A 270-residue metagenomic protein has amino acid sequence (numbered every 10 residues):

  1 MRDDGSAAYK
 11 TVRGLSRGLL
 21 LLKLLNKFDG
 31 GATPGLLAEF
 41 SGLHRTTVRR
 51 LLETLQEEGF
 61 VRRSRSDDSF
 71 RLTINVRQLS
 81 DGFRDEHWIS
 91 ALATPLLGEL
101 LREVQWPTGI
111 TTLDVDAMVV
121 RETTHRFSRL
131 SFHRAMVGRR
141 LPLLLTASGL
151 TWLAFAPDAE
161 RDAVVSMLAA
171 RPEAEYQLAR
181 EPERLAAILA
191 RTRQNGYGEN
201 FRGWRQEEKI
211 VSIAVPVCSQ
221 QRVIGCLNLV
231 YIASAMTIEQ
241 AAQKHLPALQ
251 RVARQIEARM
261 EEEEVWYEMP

Functional and structural regions predicted by a protein language model:
M1-S90, R254-R259: N-terminal helix-turn-helix
L24, F40, L92-E103, P107-G109 (+3 more regions): Amphipathic alpha-helical regulatory segments at dimerization interfaces that relay allosteric signals between sensory
G59, V215, L227: Conserved GNAT-family N-acetyltransferase fold
D67, R71-M167: Amphipathic alpha-helical effector-binding/dimerization core of metabolite-sensing transcriptional regulators
A93-L100, V165-A214, R259: Short, basic/aromatic recognition patches
P182, A190, Q206-K209, V223-P270: Juxtadomain coupling helices with adjacent low-complexity linkers
V217-Q220: Sensor-regulatory modules in signal-transduction proteins
